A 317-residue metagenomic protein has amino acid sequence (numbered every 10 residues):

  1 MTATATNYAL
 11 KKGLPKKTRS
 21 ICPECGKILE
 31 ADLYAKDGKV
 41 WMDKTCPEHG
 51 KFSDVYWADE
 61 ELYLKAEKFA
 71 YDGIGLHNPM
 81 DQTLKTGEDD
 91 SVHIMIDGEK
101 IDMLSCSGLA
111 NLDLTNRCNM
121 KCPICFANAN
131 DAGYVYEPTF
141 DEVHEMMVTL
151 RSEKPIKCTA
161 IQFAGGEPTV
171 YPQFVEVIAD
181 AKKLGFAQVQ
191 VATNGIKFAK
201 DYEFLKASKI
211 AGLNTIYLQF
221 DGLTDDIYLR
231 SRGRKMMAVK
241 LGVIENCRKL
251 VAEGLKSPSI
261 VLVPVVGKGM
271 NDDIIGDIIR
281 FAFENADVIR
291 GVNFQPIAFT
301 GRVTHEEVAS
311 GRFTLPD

Functional and structural regions predicted by a protein language model:
T2-L10, E24-A31, M103-S107: Short Cys/His-rich Zn2+-coordinating modules
A9-K17, Y34-K39, T115: Short, flexible, mixed-charge glycine/proline-rich loop motifs that serve as phosphate/nucleic-acid-contacting
G38-Y63, E67-E203, A207: Conserved alpha-helical substructure of the radical SAM core
N119, G267, F299: Short, solvent-exposed loop/turn segments at secondary-structure junctions
G133, T224-R230, R302-H305: A short acidic, helix-capping loop that chelates divalent metal ions and anchors anionic groups
H144-Q162, Y171-Q295: Radical SAM/AdoMet-radical enzyme domain recognition
F283-N293, G301-D317: C-terminal scaffold of the Radical SAM
